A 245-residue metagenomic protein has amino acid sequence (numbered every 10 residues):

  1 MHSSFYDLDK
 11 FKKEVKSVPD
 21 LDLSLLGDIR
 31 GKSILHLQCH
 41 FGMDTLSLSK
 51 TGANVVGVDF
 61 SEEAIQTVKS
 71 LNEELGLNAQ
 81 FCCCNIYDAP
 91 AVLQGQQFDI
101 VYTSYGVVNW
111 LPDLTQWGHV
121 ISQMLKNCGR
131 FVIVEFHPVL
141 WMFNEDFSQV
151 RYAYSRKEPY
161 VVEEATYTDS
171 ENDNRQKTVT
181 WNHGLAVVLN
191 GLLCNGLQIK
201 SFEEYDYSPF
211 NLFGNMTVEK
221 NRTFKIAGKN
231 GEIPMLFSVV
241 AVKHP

Functional and structural regions predicted by a protein language model:
M1-R30, M43, S47: Conserved class I S-adenosyl-L-methionine
S33-A91: Class I SAM-dependent methyltransferase SAM/SAH-binding core
A91-V101: A short acidic, Gly/Pro-enriched loop at the edge of an enzyme's catalytic core that lines a small-molecule cofactor
D99-T115: A short SAM/SAH-binding and catalytic strip from SAM-dependent methyltransferases
T115-R130: A short glycine-rich, Lys/Arg-flanked "PGG" loop and its adjoining helix->strand segment in the class I
R130-T166: Conserved class I S-adenosyl-L-methionine
E135-D146, E171-V187: Acceptor-substrate binding/catalytic loop of class I
T168, T178-F202: Short alpha-helix
